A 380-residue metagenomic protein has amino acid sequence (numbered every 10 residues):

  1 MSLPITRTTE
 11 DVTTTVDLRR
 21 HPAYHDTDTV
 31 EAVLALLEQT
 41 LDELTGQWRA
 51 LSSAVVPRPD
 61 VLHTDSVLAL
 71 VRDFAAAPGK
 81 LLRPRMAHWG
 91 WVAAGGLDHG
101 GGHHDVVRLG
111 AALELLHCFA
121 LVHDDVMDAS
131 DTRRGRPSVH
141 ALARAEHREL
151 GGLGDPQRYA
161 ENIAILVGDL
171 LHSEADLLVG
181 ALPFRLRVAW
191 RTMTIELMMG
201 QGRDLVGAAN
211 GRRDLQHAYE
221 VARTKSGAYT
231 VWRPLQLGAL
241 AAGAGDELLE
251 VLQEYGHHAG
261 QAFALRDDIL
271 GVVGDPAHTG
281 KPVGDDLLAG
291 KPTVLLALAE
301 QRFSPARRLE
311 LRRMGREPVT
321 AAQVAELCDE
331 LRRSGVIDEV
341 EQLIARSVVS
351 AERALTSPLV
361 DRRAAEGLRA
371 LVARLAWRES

Functional and structural regions predicted by a protein language model:
M1-L113, C118, V122, M127-L150 (+4 more regions): Conserved N-terminal diphosphate/IPP-binding helix and adjacent helical/loop segment of trans-prenyltransferase domains
M86, A175, G200, L296 (+2 more regions): Residue-level signal for inorganic ion chemistry
A93-H103, D176-A189, A208-E220, Q236-L252 (+2 more regions): Inter-helical turn/loop segments and adjacent helix faces that build the functional surface of alpha-helical bundle
V106-R134, M193-M198, A228, W232 (+5 more regions): Active-site alpha-helical segments that house and flank conserved acidic catalytic motifs for diphosphate chemistry
R133-G168, G211-A228, E250, P276-R302 (+1 more regions): Divalent-cation-assisted or electrostatically stabilized phosphate/pyrophosphate-binding catalytic cores
L170-V179, T230-A241, G256, V348 (+1 more regions): Histidine- and acidic-residue-rich, metal-dependent catalytic cores
A306-M314: Gly/Pro-rich interdomain helix-loop hinge
A325-S380: Short hairpin/turn module used for nucleic-acid contact or packing/dimerization
